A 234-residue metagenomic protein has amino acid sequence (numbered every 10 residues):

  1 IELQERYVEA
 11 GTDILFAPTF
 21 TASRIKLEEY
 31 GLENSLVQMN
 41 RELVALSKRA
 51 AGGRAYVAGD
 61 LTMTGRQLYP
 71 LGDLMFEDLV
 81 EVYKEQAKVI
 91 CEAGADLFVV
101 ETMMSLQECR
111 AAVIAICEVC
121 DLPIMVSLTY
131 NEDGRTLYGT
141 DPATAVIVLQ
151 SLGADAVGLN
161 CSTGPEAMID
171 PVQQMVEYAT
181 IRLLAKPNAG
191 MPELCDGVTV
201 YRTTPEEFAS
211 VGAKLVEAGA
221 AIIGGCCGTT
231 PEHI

Functional and structural regions predicted by a protein language model:
I1-I234: Domain-level signal for soluble alpha/beta catalytic cores
